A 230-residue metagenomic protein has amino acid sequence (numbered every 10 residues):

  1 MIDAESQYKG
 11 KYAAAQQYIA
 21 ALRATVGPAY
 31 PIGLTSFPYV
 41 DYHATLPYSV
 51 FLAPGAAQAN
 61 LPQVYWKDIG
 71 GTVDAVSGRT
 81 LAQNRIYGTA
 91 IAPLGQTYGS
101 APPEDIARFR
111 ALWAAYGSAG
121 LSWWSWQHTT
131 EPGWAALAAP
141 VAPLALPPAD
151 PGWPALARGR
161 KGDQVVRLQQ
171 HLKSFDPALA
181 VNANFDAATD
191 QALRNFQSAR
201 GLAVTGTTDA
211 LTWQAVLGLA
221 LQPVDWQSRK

Functional and structural regions predicted by a protein language model:
M1-A14, A59-N60, G120-W123: Active-site groove signature of glycoside hydrolases
A4-A13, K67, G152-R160, A178-A183 (+1 more regions): Second-shell loop/turn segments in exported
A15-L46, G88-S100: Aromatic-lined carbohydrate-recognition surfaces of secreted/lumenal glycan-active proteins
Q16-A20, F37-A53, D68-N84, E104-F109: Alpha-helical scaffolding within the catalytic cores of extracellular/periplasmic polymer-degrading hydrolases
Y65-I69, T80-Q83, Y87-A145: Substrate-binding cleft of secreted/luminal carbohydrate-active enzymes
P143-A183, Q222-K230: Acidic, Ser/Thr/Pro/Gly-enriched interdomain connector segments
L193-F196: Conserved hydrophobic/aromatic packing and binding residues within compact polymer-binding modules
